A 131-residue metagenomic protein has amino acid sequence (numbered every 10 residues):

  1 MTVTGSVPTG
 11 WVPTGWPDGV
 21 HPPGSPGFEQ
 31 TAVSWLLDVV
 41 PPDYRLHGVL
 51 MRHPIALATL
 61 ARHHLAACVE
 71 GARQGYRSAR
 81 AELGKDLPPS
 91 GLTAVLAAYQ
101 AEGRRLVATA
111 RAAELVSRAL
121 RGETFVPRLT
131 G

Functional and structural regions predicted by a protein language model:
T2-V3: Leu/Val/Ala/Ile-rich N-terminal alpha-helices, chiefly Sec-type signal peptides and the beginnings
V7: Acidic/negatively charged segments and metal-coordination signatures
G10: IQ-motif-like calmodulin-binding regions
P23-G131: Eukaryotic low-complexity, intrinsically disordered regulatory segments enriched in serine, proline and acidic residues
